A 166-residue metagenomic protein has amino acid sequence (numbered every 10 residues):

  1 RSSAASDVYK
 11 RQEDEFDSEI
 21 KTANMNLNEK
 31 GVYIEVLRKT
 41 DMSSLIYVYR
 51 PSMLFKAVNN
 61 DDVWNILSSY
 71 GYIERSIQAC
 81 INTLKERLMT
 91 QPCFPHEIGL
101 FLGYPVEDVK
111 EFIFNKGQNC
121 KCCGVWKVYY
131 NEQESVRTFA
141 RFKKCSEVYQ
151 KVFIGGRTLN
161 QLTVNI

Functional and structural regions predicted by a protein language model:
S2-Y9: Short, small-residue-biased leader/transition segments that mark boundaries at the very start of proteins
S3, M42-S44, P95-E97: Short, surface-exposed beta-edge/turn micro-motifs
E15-S76: A glycine-rich, hydrophobic loop/mini-helix early in the fold
N28, V32, F114, Q118 (+1 more regions): Generic secondary-structure signature for well-ordered alpha-helical cores
S68, E74, I81, E132 (+1 more regions): Intrinsic low-complexity, intrinsically disordered or marginally ordered coil/linker segments
S76-P92: Helix-hairpin-helix/helix-loop-helix acidic hairpins
F94-C122: Hydrophobic/aromatic-rich, well-ordered segments within soluble, folded domains that form packed cores
V125-I166: Long, compositionally biased
